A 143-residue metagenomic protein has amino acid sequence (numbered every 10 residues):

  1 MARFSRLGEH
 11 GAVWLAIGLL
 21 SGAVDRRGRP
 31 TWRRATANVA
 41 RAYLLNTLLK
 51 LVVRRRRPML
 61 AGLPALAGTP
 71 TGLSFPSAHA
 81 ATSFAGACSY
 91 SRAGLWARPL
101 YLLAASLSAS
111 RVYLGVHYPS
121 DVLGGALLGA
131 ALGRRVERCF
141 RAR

Functional and structural regions predicted by a protein language model:
M1-W14, N46-L73: N-terminal transmembrane-helix/juxtamembrane module of multi-pass inner/ER membrane proteins
E9, V24-R26, V53-R54, G115-Y118: Short helix-capping/hinge motifs at transmembrane helix termini and TM-loop junctions
L20-L44: Interfacial segments of alpha-helical transmembrane regions
S21, L45-R54, S91, G133-R141: Membrane-water interface at transmembrane helix exits
R27-T31, M59, G94-P99: Membrane-helix interface segments
A37-A42, N46, K50, G125 (+2 more regions): Alpha-helical transmembrane segments in multi-pass membrane proteins
L63-R143: Membrane-embedded catalytic cores of phosphoryl/pyrophosphoryl-handling enzymes
